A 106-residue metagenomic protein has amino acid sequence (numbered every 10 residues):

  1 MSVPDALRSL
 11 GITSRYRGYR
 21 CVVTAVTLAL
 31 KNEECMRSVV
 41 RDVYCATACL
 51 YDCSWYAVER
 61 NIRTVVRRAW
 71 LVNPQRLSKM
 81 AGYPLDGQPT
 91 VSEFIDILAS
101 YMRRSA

Functional and structural regions predicted by a protein language model:
M1-D42, P89-A106: Histone-fold modules and their flanking histone-like tails across chromatin and transcription assemblies
S9-G11, Y51-S54: A short glycine/serine-rich beta->alpha loop
G18, S54, V58-N61: Helical mechanochemical/support elements of P-loop NTPase systems and associated helical scaffolds
N32-C35, A57, Q75-R76: Generic macromolecular interface patches on structured domains
T47-A48: Short alpha-helical "recognition helix" segments of helix-turn-helix
Y51, R60-L71, Q75-A106: C-terminal engagement/docking regions of AAA+ P-loop ATPases
